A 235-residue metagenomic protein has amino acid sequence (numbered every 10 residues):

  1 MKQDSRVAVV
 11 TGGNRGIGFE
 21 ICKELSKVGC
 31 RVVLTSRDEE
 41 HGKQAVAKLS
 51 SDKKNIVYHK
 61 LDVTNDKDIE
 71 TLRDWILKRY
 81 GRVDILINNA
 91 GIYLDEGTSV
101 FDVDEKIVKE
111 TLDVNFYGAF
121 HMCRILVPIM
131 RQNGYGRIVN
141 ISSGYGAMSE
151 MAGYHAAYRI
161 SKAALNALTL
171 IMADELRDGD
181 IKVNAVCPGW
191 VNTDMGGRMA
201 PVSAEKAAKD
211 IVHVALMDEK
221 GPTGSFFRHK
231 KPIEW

Functional and structural regions predicted by a protein language model:
K2-V33: Canonical Rossmann dinucleotide-binding motif of NAD(H)/NADP(H)-dependent dehydrogenases/reductases, specifically
V28-Q44: Conserved glycine-rich Rossmann-like NAD(P)H-binding loop of the short-chain dehydrogenase/reductase
E39, K60-T71, E105: The beta1-alpha1 cofactor-binding region of Rossmann-like NAD(H)/NADP(H)-dependent oxidoreductases
N89-E96: Conserved NAD(P)H cofactor-binding loop of Rossmann-fold oxidoreductase domains
I92, F101-L112, R131, R137-R177: Catalytic loop of short-chain dehydrogenase/reductase
C123-R124, L170: A short, exposed helix-loop element centered on a Lys and neighboring polar residues
D178, A185-P188, T193, G197-W235: C-terminal helical subdomain
